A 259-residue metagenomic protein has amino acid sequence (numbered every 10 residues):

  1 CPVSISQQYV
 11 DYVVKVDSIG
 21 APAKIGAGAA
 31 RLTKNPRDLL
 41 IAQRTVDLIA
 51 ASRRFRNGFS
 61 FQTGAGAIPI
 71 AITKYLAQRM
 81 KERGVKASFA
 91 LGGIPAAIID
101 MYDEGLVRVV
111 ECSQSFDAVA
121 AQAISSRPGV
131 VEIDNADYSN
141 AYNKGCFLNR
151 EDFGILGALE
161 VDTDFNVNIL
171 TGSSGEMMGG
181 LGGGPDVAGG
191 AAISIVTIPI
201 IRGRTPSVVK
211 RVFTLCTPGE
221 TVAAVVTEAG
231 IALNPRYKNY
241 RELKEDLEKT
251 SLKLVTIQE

Functional and structural regions predicted by a protein language model:
C1-S60, T73-M80, A87-S88, A97-I99 (+1 more regions): Conserved phosphate- and dinucleotide-binding cores of soluble alpha/beta proteins, encompassing both enzyme active
Q62-I72: Glycine-rich beta-strand-to-loop/alpha-helix junction loops that act as flexible
G92-G93: Phosphate-binding chemistry for phosphorylated carbohydrates and sugar-nucleotides
